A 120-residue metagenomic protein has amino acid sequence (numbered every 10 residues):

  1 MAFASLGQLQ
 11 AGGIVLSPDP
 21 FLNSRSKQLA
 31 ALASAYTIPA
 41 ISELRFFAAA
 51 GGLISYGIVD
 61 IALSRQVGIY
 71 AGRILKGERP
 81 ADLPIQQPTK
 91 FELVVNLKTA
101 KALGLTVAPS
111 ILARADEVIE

Functional and structural regions predicted by a protein language model:
M1-E120: Short hydrophobic alpha-helices and adjacent helix-cap/hinge residues
